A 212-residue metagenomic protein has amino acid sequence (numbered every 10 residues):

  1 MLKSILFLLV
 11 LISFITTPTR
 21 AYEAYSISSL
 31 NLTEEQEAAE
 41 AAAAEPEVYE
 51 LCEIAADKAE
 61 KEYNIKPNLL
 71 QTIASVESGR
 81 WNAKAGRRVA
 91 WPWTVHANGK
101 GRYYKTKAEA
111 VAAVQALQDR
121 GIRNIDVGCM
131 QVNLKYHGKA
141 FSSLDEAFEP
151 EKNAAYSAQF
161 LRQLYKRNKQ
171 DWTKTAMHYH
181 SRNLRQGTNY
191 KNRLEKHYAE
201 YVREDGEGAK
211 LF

Functional and structural regions predicted by a protein language model:
M1-K3: N-terminal hydrophobic targeting signals that begin at the initiator methionine
I5-S13: Sec-dependent N-terminal signal peptides
T17-A21: Sec/Tat signal peptide C-region and signal peptidase I cleavage site
A24-F212: Catalytic glycan-binding domains that act on GlcNAc-containing polysaccharides
